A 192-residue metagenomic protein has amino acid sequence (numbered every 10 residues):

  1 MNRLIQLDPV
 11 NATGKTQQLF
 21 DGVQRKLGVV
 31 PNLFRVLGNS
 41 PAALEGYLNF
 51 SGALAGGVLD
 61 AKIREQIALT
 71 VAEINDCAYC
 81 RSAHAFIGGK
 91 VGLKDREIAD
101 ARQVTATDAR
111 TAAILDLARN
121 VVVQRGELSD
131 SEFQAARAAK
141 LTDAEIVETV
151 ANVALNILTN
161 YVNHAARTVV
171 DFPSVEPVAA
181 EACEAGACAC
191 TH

Functional and structural regions predicted by a protein language model:
M1-H192: Hydrophobic alpha-helical segments
